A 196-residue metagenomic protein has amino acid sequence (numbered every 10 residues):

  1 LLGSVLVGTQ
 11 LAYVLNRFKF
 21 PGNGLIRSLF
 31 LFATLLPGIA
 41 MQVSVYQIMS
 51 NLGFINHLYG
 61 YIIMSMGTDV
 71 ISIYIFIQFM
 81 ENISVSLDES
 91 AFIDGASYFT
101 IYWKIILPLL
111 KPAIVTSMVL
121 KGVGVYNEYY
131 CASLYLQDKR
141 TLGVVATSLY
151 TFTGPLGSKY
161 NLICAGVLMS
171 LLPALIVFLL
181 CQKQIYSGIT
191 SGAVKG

Functional and structural regions predicted by a protein language model:
L1-G196: A structural signal for multi-pass alpha-helical bundles of membrane permease subunits that mediate small-molecule
